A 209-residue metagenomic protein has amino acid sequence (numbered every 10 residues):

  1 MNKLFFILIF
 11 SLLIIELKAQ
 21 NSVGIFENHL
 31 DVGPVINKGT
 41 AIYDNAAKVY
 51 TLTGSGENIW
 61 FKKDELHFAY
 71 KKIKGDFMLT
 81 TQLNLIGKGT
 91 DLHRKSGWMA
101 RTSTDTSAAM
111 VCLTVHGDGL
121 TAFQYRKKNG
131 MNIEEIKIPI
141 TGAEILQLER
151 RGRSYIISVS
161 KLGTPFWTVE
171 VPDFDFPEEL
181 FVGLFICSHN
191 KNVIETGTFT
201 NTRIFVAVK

Functional and structural regions predicted by a protein language model:
L4-L13: Sec-dependent N-terminal signal peptides
L13-I14, I59: Single-residue recognition of alpha-helix boundary sites
I15-A19: Sec/Tat signal peptide C-region and signal peptidase I cleavage site
Q20-K209: Extracellular glycan-recognition regions
